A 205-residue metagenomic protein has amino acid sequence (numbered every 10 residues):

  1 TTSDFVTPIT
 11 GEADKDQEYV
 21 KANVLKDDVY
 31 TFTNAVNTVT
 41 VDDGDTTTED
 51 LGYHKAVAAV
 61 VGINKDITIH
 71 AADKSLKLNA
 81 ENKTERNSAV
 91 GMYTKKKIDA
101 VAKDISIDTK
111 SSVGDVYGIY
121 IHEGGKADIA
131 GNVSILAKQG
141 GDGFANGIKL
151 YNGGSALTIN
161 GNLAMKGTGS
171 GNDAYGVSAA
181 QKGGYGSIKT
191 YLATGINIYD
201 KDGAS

Functional and structural regions predicted by a protein language model:
T1-S205: Surface-exposed loop/turn motifs in large extracellular/passenger domains
